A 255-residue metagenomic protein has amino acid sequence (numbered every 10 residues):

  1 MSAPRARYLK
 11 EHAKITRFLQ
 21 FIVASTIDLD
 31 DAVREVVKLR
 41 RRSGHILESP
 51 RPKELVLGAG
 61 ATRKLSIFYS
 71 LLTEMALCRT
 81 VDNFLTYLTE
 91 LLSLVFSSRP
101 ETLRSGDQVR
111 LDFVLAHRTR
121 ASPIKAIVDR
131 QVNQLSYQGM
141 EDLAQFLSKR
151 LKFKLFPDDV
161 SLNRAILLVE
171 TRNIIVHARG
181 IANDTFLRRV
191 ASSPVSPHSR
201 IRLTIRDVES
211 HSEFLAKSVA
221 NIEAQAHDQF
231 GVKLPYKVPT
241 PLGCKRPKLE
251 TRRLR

Functional and structural regions predicted by a protein language model:
M1-C78: Charged alpha-helical initiation segments
M1-P4, E11-K14, S25, R120 (+8 more regions): Alpha-helical structural motif
S2-K10, A24-E35, A178-R255: Polyanionic, low-complexity intrinsically disordered segments
T16-L19, V23, L77-V81, L85 (+4 more regions): Generic structural concept
L47-I166: Helix-loop junctions and short alpha-helical segments
L85-L88, L92, F96, P100 (+4 more regions): Hydrophobic/aromatic-lined pockets within catalytic cores
D158-L168, I201-T204, V208: Short amphipathic alpha-helix initiation/capping segments at coil-to-helix junctions
L162-L187: Histidine-centered, metal-coordinating catalytic motifs and their short helical/loop contexts
